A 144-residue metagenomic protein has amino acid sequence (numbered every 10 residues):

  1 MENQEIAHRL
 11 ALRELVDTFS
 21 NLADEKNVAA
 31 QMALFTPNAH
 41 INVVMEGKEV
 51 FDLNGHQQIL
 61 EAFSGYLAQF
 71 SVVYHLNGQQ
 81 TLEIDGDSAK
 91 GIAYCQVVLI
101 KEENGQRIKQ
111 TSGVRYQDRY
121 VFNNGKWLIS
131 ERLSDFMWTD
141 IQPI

Functional and structural regions predicted by a protein language model:
M1-P37: Short, low-complexity N-terminal intrinsically disordered segments enriched in polar/charged residues
V16, T36, H40, N123 (+1 more regions): Secondary-structure boundary/capping motif
V28-Q96: A solvent-exposed, acidic/Ser-Thr-rich amphipathic alpha-helical stretch
L67-I144: A beta-strand edge to alpha-helix "cap/lid" segment located at domain peripheries
